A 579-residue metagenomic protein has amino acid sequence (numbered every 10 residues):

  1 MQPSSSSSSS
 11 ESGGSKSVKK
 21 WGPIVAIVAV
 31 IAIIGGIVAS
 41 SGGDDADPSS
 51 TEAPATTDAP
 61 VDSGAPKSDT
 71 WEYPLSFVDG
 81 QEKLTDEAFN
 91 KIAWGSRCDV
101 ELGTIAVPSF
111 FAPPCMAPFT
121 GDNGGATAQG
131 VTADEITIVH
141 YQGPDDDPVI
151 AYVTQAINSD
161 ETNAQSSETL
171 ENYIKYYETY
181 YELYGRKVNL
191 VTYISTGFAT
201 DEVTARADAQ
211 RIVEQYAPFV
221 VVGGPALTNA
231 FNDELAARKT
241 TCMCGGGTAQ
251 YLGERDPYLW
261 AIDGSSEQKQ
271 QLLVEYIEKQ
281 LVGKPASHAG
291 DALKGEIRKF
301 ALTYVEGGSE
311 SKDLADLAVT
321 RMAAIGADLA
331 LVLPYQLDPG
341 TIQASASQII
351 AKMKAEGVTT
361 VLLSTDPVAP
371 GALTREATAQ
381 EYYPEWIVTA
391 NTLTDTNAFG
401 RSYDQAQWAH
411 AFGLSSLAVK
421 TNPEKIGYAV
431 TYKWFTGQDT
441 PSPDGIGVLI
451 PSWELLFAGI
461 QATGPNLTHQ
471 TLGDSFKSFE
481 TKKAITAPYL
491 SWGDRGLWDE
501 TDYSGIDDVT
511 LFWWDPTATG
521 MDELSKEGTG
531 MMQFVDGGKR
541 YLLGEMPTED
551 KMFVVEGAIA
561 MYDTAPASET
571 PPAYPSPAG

Functional and structural regions predicted by a protein language model:
M1-V18: Terminal targeting segments of Actinobacterial cell-envelope proteins
G13-K19, I34-T56: C-terminal region of N-terminal signal peptides and the immediate post-cleavage residues of exported proteins
T56-R211: N-terminal extracellular/periplasmic Venus flytrap/periplasmic-binding protein-like
P60-G125, Q129, I136, T481-G579: Solvent-exposed, acidic/polar segments of extracytosolic/periplasmic ligand-binding ectodomains
A93, P218-V332, E385-G413, V419: Extracytoplasmic ligand/sensor domains, especially the bilobed periplasmic-binding protein
Q165-E171, E178-P257, Y335-Q343, G371: Beta-alpha junction/loop-to-helix N-cap segments that form part of ligand/metal-binding clefts
D263, A377-P451, T548, A558-M561: Extracellular/periplasmic periplasmic-binding protein-like sensory domains
D366-A372, L417-K482: Extracellular/periplasmic ligand-binding modules, especially the Venus flytrap/periplasmic-binding
